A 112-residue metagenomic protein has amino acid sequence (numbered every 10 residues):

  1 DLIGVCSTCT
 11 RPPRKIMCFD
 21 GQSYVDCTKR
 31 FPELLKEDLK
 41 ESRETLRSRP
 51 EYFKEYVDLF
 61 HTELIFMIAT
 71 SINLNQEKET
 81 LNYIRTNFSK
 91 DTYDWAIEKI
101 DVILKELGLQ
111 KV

Functional and structural regions predicted by a protein language model:
L2-V112: Acidic, small-residue rich beta-repeat scaffolds with periodic aromatic anchors
